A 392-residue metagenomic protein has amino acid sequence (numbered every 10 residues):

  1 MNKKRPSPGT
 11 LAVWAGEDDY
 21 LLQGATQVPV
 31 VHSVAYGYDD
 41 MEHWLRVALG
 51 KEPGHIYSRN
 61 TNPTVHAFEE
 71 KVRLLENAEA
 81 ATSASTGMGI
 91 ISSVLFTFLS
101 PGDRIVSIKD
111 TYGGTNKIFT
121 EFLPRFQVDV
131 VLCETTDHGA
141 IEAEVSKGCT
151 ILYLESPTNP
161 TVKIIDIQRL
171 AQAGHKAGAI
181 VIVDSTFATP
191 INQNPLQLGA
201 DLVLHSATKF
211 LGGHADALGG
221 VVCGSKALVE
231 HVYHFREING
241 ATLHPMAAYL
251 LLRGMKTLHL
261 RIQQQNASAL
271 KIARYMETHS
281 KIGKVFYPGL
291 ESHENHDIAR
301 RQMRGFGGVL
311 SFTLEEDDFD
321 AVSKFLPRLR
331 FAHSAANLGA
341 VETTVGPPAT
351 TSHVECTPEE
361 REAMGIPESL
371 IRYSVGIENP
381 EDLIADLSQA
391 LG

Functional and structural regions predicted by a protein language model:
M1-E52, N60: N-terminal glycine-rich, Lys/His-bearing helix-loop that initiates the first secondary-structure elements of many
N2-K4, A12-L21, A80-K281, F286 (+1 more regions): Conserved PLP-enzyme active-site core in the AAT-like
E17-D19, H32-Y38, F187, K209 (+7 more regions): Glycine-rich beta-alpha junction loops
A35, D40-G89, G114-E121: Conserved N-terminal alpha-helix of the aminotransferase class I/II PLP-enzyme fold
E52, A217, G305-V309, E368-R372: Short, solvent-exposed beta-strand edge segments and adjacent coil->beta transition regions
T120-E121, D129-V131, E316, T343-G392: PLP-dependent enzyme catalytic core of the Aspartate aminotransferase-like
L251-L260, G308-E316, R372-G376: Short, well-ordered beta-strand elements within core beta-sheets of diverse protein domains
L270-V341, C356-E362: Conserved small-domain helix->loop->beta segment predominantly found in fold-type I
